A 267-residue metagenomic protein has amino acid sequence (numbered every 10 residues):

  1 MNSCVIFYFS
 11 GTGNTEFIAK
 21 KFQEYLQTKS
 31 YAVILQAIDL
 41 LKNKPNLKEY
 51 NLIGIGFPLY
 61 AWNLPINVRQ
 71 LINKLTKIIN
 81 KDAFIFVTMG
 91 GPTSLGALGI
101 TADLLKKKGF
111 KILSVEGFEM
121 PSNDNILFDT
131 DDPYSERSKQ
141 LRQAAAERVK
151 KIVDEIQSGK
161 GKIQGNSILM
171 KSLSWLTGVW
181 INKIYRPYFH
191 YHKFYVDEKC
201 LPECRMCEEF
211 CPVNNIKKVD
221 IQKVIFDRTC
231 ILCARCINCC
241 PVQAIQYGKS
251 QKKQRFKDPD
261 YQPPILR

Functional and structural regions predicted by a protein language model:
N2-C4, T12-I18, Q23-A37, K48-F57 (+3 more regions): FMN-binding flavodoxin-like domain, especially the glycine-rich phosphate-binding loop
S10-G13, P92, P202, I231: A generic structural signal for alpha-helix starts
A37-N43: Short acidic loop-to-helix transition motifs that present clustered carboxylates
T177-C200: Extended, small-residue-rich solenoid/repeat segments and analogous flexible loops that form exposed scaffolds
K193-N214, F226-Q243: Cysteine-centered iron-sulfur cluster-binding motifs in ferredoxin-type domains/subunits of redox enzymes
V219-I221: Ferredoxin-type iron-sulfur electron-transfer modules in oxidoreductases and energy-metabolism complexes
L232-R267: Flanking helices and flexible, charged tails adjoining ferredoxin-like Fe-S electron-transfer domains in multi-subunit
